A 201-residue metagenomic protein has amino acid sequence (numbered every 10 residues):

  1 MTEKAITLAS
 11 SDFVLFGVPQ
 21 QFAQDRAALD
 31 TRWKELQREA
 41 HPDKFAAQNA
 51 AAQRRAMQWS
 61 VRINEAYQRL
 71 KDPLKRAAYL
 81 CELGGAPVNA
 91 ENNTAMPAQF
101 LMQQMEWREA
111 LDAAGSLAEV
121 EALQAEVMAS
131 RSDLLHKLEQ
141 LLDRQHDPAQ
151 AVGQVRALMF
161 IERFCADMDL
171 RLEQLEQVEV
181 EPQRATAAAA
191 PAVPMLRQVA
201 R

Functional and structural regions predicted by a protein language model:
M1-R201: C-terminal accessory/regulatory regions appended to core domains
